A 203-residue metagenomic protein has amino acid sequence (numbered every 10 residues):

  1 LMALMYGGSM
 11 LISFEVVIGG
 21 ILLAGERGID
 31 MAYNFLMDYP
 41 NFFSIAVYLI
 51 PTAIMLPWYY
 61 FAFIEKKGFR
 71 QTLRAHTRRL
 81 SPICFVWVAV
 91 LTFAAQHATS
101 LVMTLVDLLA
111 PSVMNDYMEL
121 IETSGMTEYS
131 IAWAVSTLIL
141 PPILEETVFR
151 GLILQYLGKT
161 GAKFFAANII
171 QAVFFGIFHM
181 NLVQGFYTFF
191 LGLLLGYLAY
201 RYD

Functional and structural regions predicted by a protein language model:
L1-A3, I45-A46, P82-V90, I131-V135 (+2 more regions): Hydrophobic alpha-helical transmembrane segments
L1-F85: N-terminal, membrane-interfacial amphipathic/helix-forming hydrophobic leader that caps and precedes the first
M2, S44, M55-L56, S81-I83 (+6 more regions): A general marker of short, structured functional hotspots
M5-M10, F93-H97, A172-M180: Aromatic-anchored segments of alpha-helical transmembrane domains
Y6, I21, Y33, Y39 (+8 more regions): Sequence-level detector for tyrosine residue identity
L11-R27, F61-R70, L105-V113, G151 (+5 more regions): Membrane-interface elements of multi-pass transporters and channels
I29-P40, F69-L144, Q155, K159-T160: Juxtamembrane helix-loop-helix connectors linking adjacent transmembrane helices in multi-pass membrane enzymes
Y129-D203: Transmembrane helix-loop-helix hairpins at the membrane interface of multi-pass integral membrane proteins
